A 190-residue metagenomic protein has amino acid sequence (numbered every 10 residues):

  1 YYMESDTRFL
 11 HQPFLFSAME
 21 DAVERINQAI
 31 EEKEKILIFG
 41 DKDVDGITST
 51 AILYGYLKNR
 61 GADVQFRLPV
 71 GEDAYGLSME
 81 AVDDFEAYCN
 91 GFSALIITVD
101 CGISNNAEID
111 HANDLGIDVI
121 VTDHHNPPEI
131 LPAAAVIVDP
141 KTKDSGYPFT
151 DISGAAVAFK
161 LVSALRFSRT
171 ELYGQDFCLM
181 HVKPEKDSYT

Functional and structural regions predicted by a protein language model:
Y1-T190: Replace "Mg2+/Mn2+-dependent" with "divalent metal-dependent
